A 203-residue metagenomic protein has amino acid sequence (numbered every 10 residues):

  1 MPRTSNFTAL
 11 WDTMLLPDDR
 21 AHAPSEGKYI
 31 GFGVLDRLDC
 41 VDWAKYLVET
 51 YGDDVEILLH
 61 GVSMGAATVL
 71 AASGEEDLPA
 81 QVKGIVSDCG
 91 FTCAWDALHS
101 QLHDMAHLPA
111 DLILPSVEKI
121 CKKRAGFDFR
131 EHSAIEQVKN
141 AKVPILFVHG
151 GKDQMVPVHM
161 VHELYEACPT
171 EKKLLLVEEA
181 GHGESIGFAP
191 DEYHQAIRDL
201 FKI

Functional and structural regions predicted by a protein language model:
T4-E26: Conserved alpha/beta-hydrolase
I30-Y51: Alpha/beta-hydrolase active-site loop
A71-F127: Hydrolase active-site cap/lid region
A134, V143, P157-E166: Short alpha-helix in the alpha/beta-hydrolase fold that links the catalytic acid
N140-K142, F147-H149, D153: Short beta-strand/loop motif that positions the catalytic acidic residue of the alpha/beta-hydrolase fold
G151-V156, G183-E184: Acidic catalytic loop of the alpha/beta-hydrolase fold
Y165-G183: Catalytic histidine neighborhood in serine/cysteine hydrolases with alpha/beta-hydrolase-type architecture
A180, G187-I203: Catalytic active-site module of serine/aspartate enzymes centered on a nucleophile-bearing elbow/loop
